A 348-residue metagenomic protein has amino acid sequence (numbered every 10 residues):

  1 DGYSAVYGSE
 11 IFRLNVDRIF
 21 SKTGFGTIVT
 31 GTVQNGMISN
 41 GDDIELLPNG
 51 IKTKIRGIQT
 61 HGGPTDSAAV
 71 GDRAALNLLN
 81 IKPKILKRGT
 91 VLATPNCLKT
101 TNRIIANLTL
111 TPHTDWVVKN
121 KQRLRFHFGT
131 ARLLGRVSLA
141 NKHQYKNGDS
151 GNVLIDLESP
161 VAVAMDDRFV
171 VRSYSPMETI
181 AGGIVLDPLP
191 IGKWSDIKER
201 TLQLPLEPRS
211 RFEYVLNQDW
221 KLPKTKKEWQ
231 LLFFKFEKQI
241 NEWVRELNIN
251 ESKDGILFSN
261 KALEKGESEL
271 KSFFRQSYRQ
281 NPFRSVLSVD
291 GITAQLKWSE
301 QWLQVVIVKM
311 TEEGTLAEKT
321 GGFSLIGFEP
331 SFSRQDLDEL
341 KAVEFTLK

Functional and structural regions predicted by a protein language model:
D1-T114: Conserved catalytic-core segments of large NTP-driven translation/proteostasis enzymes
D1-Y7, F20-T23, P48, G62 (+13 more regions): Conserved NTP-handling cores and scaffolds of large molecular machines
G8, F12-N15, Q34-M37, I51 (+8 more regions): Helical mechanochemical/support elements of P-loop NTPase systems and associated helical scaffolds
I19-G24, H143-D149, N250-D254, L316-T320: Short, ordered beta-strand-loop transition motifs
T23, D66-S67, V118, Y145-N147 (+3 more regions): Short, solvent-exposed loop/linker segments at the N-terminal edge of repeated beta-sheet extracellular domains
M37-N40, V117-Q122, T311: A short, compositionally biased
G63-L189, K193: Charged, often glycine-enriched C-terminal and inter-domain segments that act as flexible interaction/assembly
T179, L186-K348: C-terminal non-catalytic scaffold/interaction domains in large multidomain proteins
